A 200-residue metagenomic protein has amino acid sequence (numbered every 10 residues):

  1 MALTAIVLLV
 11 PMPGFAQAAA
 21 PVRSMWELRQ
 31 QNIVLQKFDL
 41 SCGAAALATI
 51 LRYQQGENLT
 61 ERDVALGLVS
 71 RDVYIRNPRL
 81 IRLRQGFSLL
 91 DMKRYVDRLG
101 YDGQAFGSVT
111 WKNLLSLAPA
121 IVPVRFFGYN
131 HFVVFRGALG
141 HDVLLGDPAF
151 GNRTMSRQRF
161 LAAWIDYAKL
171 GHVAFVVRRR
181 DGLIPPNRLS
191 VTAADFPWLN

Functional and structural regions predicted by a protein language model:
M1-L3, L8-I75, I81, P197-N200: Active-site-adjacent structural segments surrounding the nucleophilic cysteine of cysteine proteases and isopeptidases
A20-W26, L68-V173, R178-R179: Conserved active-site-adjacent core of cysteine acyl-enzyme catalytic domains
A168-N200: Low-complexity, Gly/Ser/Thr/Pro-rich intrinsically disordered linker/tail segments
